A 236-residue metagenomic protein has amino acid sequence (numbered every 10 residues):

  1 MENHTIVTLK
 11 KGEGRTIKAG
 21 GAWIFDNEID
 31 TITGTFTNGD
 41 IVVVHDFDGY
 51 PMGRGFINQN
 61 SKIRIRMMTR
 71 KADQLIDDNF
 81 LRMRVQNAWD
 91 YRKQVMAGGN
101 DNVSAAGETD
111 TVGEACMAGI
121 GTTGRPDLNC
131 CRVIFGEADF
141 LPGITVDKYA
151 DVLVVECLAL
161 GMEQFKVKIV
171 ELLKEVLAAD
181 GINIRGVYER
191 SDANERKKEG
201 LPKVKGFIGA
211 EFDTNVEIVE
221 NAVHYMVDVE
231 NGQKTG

Functional and structural regions predicted by a protein language model:
M1-A106, V112, M117-A150: Non-catalytic accessory regions of SAM-dependent methyltransferases
P51, L153, H224-Y225: Hydrophobic residues embedded in beta-strands of well-ordered beta-sheets
S61, G161-E163, Q233-K234: Short, surface-exposed beta-strand-loop junctions and turns on beta-sheet-rich folds
I65, L153-E156, K234-G236: Short small-residue beta-strand/loop micro-motif enriched in glycine and branched aliphatics
D77-R84, G161, F165-I169: Short amphipathic alpha-helical segments
G136-L141, T145-D147, K168-G236: Non-catalytic substrate-recognition/targeting regions of SAM-dependent transferases
A150-E163: A short interface-forming secondary-structure element
